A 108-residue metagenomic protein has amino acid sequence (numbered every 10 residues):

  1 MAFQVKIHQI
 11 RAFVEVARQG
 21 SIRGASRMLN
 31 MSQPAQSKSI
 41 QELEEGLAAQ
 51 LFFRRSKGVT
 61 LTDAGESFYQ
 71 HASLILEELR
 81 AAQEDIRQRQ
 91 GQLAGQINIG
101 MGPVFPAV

Functional and structural regions predicted by a protein language model:
Q9-V16, F68: Short alpha-helical "packing" element that flanks the helix-turn-helix/winged-helix DNA-binding module
R11, R27, K38, F53: Base-recognition residues in the alpha-helical recognition helix of bacterial helix-turn-helix
V14-S32: Short helix-boundary/capping micro-motifs
Q19, M28, Q41-Q50: Residue cluster at the C-terminal edge of the helix-turn-helix DNA-binding motif
P34, A81-E84, Q90-V108: N-terminal winged-helix
E44-D63: A short LG(V/I)-centered, amphipathic sequence patch enriched for acidic residue(s) preceding the LG motif
G46-L47, F68-Q90: Alpha-helical linker/hinge and terminal dimerization helices associated with HTH transcriptional regulators
